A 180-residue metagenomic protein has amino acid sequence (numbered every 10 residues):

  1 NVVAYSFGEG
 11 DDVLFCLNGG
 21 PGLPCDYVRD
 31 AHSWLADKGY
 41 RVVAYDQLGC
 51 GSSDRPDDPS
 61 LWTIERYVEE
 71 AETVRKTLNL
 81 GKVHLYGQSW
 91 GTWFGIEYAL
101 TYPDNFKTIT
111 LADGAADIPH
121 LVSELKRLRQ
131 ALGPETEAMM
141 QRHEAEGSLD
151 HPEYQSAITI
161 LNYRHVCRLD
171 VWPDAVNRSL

Functional and structural regions predicted by a protein language model:
V3-R55, S60: Conserved HGGG/HGGXW glycine-rich cap/lid loop of the alpha/beta-hydrolase fold
G20, D30, S89-T92, A115-A116 (+1 more regions): Flexible, active-site-proximal loop/turn residues at the rims of small-molecule/cofactor binding pockets and catalytic
V28-R29, D54-D57, H120-L125, P173-D174: Short aromatic-enriched loop/helix-cap "lid" or pocket-rim segments at secondary-structure transitions that line
D30, R66-T73, W93, E97 (+1 more regions): Alpha-helical elements of Rossmann-like donor-binding domains used by nucleotide-donor carbohydrate transfer enzymes
A44-W90: Active-site loop/oxyanion-hole signature of alpha/beta-hydrolase fold enzymes
G81-R127: Conserved hydrolase catalytic core segment
T108-P152: Flexible "cap/lid" loop of the alpha/beta hydrolase fold
A138-L180: Alpha/beta-hydrolase
